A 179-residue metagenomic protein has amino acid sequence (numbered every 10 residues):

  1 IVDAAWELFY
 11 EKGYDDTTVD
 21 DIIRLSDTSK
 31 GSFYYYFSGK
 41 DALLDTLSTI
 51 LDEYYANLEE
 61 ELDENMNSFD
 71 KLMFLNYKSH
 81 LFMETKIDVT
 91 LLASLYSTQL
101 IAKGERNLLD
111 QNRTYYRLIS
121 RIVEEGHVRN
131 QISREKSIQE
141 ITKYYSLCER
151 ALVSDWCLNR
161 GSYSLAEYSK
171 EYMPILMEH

Functional and structural regions predicted by a protein language model:
I1-A5, I22, L43, L47-Y55 (+1 more regions): Generic hydrophobic, amphipathic alpha-helix propensity
A4-L8, F82: Short amphipathic alpha-helical elements of helix-turn-helix/winged-helix folds
L8-A42, T46: Helix-turn-helix
D15, I132-S133: Conserved hydrophobic residue
T46, E60-K86, I138-Y145, A166: Hydrophobic alpha-helical connector segments
L47, L51, Y55-E59, M83 (+3 more regions): Hydrophobic recognition helices of helix-based DNA-binding modules
A56, T85, K103-R129, Q139-K143 (+3 more regions): Amphipathic alpha-helical packing segments from all-alpha helical-bundle domains
M83-K103, S154-L158: Amphipathic alpha-helical segments used for helix-helix packing
